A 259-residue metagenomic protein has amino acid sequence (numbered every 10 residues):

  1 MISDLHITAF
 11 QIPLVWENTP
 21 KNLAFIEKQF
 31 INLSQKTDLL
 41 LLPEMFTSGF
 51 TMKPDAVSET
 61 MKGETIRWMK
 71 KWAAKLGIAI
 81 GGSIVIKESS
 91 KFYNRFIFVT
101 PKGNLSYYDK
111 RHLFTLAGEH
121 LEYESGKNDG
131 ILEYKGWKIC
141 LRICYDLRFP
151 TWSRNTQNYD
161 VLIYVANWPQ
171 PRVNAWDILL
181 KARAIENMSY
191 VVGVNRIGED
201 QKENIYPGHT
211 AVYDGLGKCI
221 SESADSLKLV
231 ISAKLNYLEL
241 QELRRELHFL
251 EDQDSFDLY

Functional and structural regions predicted by a protein language model:
I2-A9: Extreme N-terminal starter segment of soluble prokaryotic enzymes
Q11-W16: Short polar catalytic/cofactor-binding loops
T19-P20, A24-P101, S106, P169-R183 (+1 more regions): Cys-nucleophile CN-hydrolase/nitrilase-fold catalytic domain and related Cys-dependent amidase chemistry that acts on
D38-L39, I139, V161: Structural motif
E64-G81, R148-L229: CN hydrolase (nitrilase-like) catalytic-core segments centered on the catalytic cysteine and neighboring Lys/Glu
G82-I84, R95-F98, G130, T210-V212 (+1 more regions): Short beta-strand scaffold segments in enzyme catalytic cores
K87-Q157, P171-I178, E239-E251, Y259: Active-site catalytic loop in hydrolytic enzyme cores
Y206-Y259: Long hydrophobic alpha-helical segments typical of transmembrane helices together with their membrane-interfacial
